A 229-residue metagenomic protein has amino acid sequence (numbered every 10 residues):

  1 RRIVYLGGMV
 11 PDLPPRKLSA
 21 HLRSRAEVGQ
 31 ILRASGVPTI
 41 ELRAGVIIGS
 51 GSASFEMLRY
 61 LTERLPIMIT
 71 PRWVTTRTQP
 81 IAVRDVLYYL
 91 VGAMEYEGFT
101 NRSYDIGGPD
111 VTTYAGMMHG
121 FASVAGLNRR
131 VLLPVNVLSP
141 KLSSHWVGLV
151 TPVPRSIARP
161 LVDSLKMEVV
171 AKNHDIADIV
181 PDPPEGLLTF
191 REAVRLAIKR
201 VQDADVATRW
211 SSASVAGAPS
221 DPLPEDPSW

Functional and structural regions predicted by a protein language model:
R1-G45: Conserved Rossmann-fold NAD(P)-dependent oxidoreductase catalytic core, especially the SDR/UDP-sugar
R16, I40-R59, T76-R77, T112: Flexible, glycine-rich beta-alpha linker
L22-G29, F55-E56, A115, N173: Short, surface-exposed alpha-helical segments at coil->helix boundaries
S24, A53-S54, W73-E95, R102 (+1 more regions): Substrate-positioning beta->alpha
M57-Q79, S123, R129-K172: Alpha-helical membrane-targeting segments
T76-R84, I106-V124, P134-H145, E185-T189 (+1 more regions): Substrate-binding strand-loop-helix patch in Rossmann-like NAD(P)-dependent oxidoreductase/epimerase domains
A93-G108, N128-L133, S156-P160, D205-T208: Core catalytic loop region at the nicotinamide-binding pocket of NAD(P)H-dependent oxidoreductases
L138-S228: A hydrophobic C-terminal alpha-helical subdomain
